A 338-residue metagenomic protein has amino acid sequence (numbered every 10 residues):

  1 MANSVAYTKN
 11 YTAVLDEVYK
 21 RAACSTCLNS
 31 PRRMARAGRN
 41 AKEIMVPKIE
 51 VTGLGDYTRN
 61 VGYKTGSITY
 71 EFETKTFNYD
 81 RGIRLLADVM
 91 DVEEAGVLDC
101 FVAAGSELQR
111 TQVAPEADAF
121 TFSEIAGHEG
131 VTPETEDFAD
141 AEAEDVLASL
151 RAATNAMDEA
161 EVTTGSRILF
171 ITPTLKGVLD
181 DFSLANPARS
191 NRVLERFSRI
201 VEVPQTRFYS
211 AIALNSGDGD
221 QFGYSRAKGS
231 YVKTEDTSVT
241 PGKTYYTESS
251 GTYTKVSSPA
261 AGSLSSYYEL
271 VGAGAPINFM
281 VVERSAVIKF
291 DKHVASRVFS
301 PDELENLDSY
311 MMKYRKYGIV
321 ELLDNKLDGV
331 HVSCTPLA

Functional and structural regions predicted by a protein language model:
A2-S30, A37-I49, E73-N78, A141-D145 (+1 more regions): Sequence/fold signature of self-assembling virion shell proteins
P31-M34, M157: Catalytic micro-motifs at enzyme active sites that drive phosphoryl/nucleotidyl and oxygen chemistry
I44-F72: N-terminal low-complexity, intrinsically disordered segments
V46, F72-E134, D140-D145, D158-F170 (+1 more regions): Long, contiguous amphipathic alpha-helices that act as assembly "spine/axial" helices in icosahedral shell and virion
T52, L175-G177, G318: Short loop/turn segments at secondary-structure transitions that flank enzyme active sites
G55-D56, V178, E321-L323: Intrinsically disordered, low-complexity acidic/polar segments
L108, S149-A156, G329-S333: Short, hydrophobic/aromatic alpha-helical segments in well-folded domains
V131-R199: Extended, solvent-exposed, turn-rich assembly/linker loops in the middle of proteins
